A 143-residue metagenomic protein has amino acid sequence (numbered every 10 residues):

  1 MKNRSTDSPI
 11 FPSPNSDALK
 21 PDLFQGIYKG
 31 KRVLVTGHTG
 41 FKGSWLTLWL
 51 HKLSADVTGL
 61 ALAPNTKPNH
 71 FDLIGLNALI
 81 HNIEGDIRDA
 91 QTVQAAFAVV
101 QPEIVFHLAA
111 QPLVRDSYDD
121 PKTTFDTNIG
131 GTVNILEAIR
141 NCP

Functional and structural regions predicted by a protein language model:
M1-P143: N-terminal Rossmann-like NAD(P)+-binding domain of SDR-like oxidoreductases, especially those catalyzing
